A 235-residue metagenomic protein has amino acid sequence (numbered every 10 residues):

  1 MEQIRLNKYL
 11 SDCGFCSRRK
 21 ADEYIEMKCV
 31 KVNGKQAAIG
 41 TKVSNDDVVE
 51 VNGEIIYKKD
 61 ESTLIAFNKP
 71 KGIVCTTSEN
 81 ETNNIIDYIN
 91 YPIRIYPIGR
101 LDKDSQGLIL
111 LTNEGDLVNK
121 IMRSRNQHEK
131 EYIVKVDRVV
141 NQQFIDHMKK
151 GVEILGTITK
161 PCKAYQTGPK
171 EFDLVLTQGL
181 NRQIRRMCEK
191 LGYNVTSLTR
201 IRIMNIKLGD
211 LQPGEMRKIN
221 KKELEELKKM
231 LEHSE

Functional and structural regions predicted by a protein language model:
M1-E235: Basic, flexible Lys/Arg- and Gly-enriched helix-loop patches that mediate nucleic-acid binding at interfaces with rRNA
